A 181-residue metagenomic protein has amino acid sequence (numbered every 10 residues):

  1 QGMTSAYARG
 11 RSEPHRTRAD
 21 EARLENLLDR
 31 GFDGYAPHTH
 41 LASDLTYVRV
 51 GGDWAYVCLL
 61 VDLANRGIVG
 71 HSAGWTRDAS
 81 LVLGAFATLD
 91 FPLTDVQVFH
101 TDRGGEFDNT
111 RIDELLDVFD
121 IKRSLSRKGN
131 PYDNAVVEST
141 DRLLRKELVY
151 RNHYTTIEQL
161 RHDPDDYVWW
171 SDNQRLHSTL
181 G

Functional and structural regions predicted by a protein language model:
Q1-G181: Charged DNA-binding/catalytic regions of mobile-element recombinases
